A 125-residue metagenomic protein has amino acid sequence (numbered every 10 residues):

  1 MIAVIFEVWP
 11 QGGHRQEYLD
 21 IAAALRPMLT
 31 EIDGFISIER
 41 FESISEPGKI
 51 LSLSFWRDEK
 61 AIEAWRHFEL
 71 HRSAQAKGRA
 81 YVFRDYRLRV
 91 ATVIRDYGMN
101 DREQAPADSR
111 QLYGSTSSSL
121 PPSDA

Functional and structural regions predicted by a protein language model:
M1-I50, E59-H67, F83-A125: Short S/T/G/P-rich N-terminal loop/turn motif that feeds into the first structured element of a domain
A74, G78: Conserved short loop/helix modules at catalytic or binding sites in compact beta-alpha or helix-hairpin-helix contexts
